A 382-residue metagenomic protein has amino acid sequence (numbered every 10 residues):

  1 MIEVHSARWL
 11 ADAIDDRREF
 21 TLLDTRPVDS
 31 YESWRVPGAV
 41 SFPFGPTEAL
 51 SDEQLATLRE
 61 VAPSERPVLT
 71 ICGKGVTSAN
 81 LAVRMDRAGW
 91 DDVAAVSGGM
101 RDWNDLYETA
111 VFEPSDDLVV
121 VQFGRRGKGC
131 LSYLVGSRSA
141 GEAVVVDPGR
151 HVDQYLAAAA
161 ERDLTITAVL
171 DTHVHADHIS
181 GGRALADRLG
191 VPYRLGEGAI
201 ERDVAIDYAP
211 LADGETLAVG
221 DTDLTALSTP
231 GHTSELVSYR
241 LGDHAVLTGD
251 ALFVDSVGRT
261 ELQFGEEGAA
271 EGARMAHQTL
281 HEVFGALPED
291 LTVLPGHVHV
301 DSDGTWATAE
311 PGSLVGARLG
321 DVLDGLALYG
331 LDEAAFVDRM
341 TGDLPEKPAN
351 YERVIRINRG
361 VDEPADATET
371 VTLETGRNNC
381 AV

Functional and structural regions predicted by a protein language model:
M1-E3, S30, V83-A88, H281-T292 (+1 more regions): Accessory terminal helices/loops
I2-R66, R150: Positively charged, proline/Ser/Thr-rich regional signature most characteristic of the Rhodanese/CDC25-like
T21, V144, A168-L170, T225 (+3 more regions): Residue-level marker for buried hydrophobic side chains located in beta-strands that build the well-ordered beta-sheet
F42, Q54-R101: Catalytic cysteine-centered active loop of the rhodanese-like fold, especially the PTP/DSP P-loop
K74-T77, H151, V174-I179, I200-D203 (+4 more regions): Active-site environment of divalent metal-dependent phosphoester hydrolases
F112-R162, Y239-G249, V254-D255: Conserved beta-strand hairpin/beta-sheet module of binuclear metal-dependent hydrolase folds, prominently
A143, P148-S228: Active-site HxH/HxHxD metal-binding segment of metal-dependent hydrolases
F264-P295: An active-site-proximal "capping" alpha-helix that borders the catalytic cofactor pocket
